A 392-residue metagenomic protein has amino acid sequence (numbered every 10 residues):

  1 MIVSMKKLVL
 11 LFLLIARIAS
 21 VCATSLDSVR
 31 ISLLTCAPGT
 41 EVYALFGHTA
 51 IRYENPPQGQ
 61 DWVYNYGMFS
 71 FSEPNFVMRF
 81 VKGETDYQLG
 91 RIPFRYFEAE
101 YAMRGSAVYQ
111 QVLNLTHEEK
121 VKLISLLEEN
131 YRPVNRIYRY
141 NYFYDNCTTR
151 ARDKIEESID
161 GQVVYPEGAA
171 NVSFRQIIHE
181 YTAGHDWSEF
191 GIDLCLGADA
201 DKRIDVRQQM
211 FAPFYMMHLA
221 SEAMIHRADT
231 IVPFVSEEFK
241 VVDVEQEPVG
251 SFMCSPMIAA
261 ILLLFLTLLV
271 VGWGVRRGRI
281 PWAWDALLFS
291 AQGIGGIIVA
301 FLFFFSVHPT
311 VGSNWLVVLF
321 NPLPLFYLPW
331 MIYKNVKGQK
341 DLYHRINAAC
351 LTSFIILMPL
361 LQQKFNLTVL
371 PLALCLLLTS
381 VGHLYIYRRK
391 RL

Functional and structural regions predicted by a protein language model:
L8-R17: Sec-dependent N-terminal signal peptides
V21-S25: Boundary at the C-terminal end of the N-terminal hydrophobic targeting segment
D27-S106: Glycine-rich catalytic cores of cysteine/serine-nucleophile enzymes that process amide/ester linkages in cell-envelope
F97-N171, P371, T379-V381: Active-site nucleophile-His-acid catalytic modules used for acyl/amide transfer and hydrolysis across diverse enzymes
F143-M217: Soluble non-transmembrane domains of integral membrane proteins
I204-P248: Long, charge-rich alpha-helical interaction segments
D229-P309, L316: Core alpha-helical transmembrane segments of integral membrane proteins
G272-R276, S290-L392: Generic detector of multi-pass transmembrane helix bundles and their immediately adjacent loops in polytopic membrane
